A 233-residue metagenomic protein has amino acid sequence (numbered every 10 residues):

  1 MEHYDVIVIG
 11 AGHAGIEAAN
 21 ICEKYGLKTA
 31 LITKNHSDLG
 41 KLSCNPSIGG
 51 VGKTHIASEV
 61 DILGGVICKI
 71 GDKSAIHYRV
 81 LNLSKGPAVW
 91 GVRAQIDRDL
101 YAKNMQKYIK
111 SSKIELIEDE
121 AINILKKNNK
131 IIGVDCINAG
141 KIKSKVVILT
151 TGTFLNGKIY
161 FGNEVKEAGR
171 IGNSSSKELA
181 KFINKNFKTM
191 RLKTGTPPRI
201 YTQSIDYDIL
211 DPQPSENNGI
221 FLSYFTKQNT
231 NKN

Functional and structural regions predicted by a protein language model:
E2-A14: Beta1/beta-strand and adjacent pyrophosphate-binding region of the FAD-binding site in flavoprotein oxidoreductases
E2-Y4, I137-V146: Core beta-strand elements of the Rossmann-like FAD/NAD(P) dinucleotide-binding domain in flavoenzyme oxidoreductases
V6, K28-A30, K145-V147: Beta-sheet entry/capping signal
V8, C22, I131: Conserved phosphate-binding elements of NTP-dependent enzyme cores
I9, K141-G152: Short hydrophobic core segments
N20-N123, N138, T150-R170, S174 (+2 more regions): Conserved N-terminal/central alpha/beta ligand/cofactor-binding core
L125-K141: Conserved beta-strand-loop-beta-strand element in the redox core of flavoprotein oxidoreductases
